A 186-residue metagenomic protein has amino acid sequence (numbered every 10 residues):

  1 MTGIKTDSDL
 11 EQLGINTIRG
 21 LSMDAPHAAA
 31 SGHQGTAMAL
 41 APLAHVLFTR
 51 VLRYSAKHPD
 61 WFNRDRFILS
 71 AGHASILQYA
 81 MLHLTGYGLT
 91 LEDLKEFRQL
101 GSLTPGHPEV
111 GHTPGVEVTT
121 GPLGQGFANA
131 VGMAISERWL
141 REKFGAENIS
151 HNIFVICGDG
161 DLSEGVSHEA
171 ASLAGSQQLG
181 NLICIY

Functional and structural regions predicted by a protein language model:
M1-E11: Basic/polar N-terminal segments that are highly enriched at the extreme N-terminus, encompassing both cleavable
K5-T6, H27, V116-E117: Short coil/turn segments at secondary-structure junctions
T17-S31: N-terminal capping segment at the start of a domain
G32-A37: Flexible, glycine/charged-enriched surface loops at secondary-structure junctions
A39-Q177: Cofactor-binding active-site loop characterized by glycine-rich and histidine/acidic residues
A174-Y186: A short, conserved beta-to-alpha structural element at the edge of catalytic cores that scaffolds binding
